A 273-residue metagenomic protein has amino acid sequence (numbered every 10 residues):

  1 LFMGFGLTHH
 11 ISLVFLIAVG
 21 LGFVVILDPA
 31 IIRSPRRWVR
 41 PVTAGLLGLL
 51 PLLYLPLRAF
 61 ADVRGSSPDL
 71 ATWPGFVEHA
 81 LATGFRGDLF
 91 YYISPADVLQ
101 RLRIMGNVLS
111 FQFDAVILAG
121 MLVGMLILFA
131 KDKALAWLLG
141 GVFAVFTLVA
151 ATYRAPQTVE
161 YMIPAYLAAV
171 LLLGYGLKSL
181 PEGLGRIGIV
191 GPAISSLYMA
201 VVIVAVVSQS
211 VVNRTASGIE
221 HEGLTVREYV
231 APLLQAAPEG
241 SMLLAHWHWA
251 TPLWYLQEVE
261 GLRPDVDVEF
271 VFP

Functional and structural regions predicted by a protein language model:
L1-H10, L21-F23: Membrane-interface alpha helices of multi-pass inner-membrane proteins
F15-L46: Perimembrane helix-loop-helix junctions
F23, R40-G84: Membrane-lumen/periplasm interface segments of specific transmembrane helices in polyprenyl phosphate-linked
S110-K133: Hydrophobic, aromatic-rich transmembrane alpha-helices and their immediate juxtamembrane boundary segments
F129-D132, Y175-V212: Signature aromatic-anchored transmembrane alpha helix within multi-pass, membrane-resident enzymes that catalyze glycan
W137-L138, L148-L184: Hydrophobic/aromatic-rich transmembrane helices and adjacent perimembrane loops
A155, V159-M162, S195-Q235, H248-P252 (+2 more regions): Membrane-proximal, lumen/periplasm-facing interface regions of secretory-pathway glyco- and lipid-modifying enzymes
A245-W247, E260-P273: Luminal/periplasmic acceptor-recognition loop/helix of membrane-associated glycosyltransferases
